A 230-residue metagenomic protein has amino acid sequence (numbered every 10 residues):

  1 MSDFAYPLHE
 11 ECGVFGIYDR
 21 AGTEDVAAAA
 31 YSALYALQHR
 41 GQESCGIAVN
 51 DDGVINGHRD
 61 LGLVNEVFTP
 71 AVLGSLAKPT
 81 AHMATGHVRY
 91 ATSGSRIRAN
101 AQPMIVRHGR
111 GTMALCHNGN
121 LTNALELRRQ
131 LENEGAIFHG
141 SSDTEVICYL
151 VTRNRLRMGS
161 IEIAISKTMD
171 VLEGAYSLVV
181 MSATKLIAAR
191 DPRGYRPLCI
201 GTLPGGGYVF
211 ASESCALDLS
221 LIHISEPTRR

Functional and structural regions predicted by a protein language model:
M1-L221, S225: Conserved short alpha-helical segments that host acidic/polar catalytic motifs at enzyme active sites
E226-R230: Short "domain-exit" segments at the C-terminal end of structured domains
